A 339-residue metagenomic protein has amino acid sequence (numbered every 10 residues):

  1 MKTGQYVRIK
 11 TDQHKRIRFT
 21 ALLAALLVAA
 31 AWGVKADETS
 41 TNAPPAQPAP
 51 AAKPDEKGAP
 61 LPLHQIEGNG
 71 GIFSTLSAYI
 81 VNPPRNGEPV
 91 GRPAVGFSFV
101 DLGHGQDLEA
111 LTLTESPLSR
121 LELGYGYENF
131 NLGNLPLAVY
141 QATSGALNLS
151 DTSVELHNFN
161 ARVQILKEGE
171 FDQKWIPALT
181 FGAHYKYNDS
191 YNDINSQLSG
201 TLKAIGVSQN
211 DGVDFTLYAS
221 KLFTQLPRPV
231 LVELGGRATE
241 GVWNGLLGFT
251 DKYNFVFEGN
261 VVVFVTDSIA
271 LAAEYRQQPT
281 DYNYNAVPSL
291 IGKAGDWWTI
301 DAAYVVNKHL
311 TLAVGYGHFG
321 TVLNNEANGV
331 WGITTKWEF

Functional and structural regions predicted by a protein language model:
M1-I66: Cleavable N-terminal export/targeting peptides
D37-I194, L198-F215, S220-L226, V265 (+3 more regions): Transmembrane beta-barrel domains of Gram-negative outer membranes and organellar outer membranes
L156-N158, D214-T216, V256-E258, N328-G332: Short hydrophobic/aromatic beta-strand or adjacent loop that forms the aromatic wall/cage of a ligand/substrate-binding
N158-A161, Y304, E326-F339: Outer-membrane beta-barrel "beta-signal"
V213-S268, Y275, P279: Histidine/lysine/aspartate-rich catalytic loop segments that bind and position anionic ligands
L271-E274, D301-A303, L310-Y316: Conserved active-site loop/cleft motifs that coordinate metal ions or position small ligands
Y316-V322, N328-V330: A short, acidic, flexible beta-alpha connecting loop/helix-capping segment that sits on the rim of active
